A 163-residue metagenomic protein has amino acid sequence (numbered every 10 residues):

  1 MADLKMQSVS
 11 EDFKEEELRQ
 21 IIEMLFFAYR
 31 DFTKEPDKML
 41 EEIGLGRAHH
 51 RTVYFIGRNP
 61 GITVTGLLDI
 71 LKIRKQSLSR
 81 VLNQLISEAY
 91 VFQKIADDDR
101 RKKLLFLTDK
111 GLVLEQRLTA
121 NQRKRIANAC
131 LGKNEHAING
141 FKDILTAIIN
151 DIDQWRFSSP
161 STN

Functional and structural regions predicted by a protein language model:
M1-F13, E135-N163: C-terminal regulatory/oligomerization modules of transcriptional regulators
M1-I43: N-terminal leader segment of winged-helix/HTH proteins
L4, N83-D143: Charged, amphipathic alpha-helical coiled-coil/dimerization segments
F26, Y54-R58, T119: Short, locally clustered residues in the helix-turn-helix/winged-helix DNA-binding domain
F32, P36, A89, E115-L118 (+3 more regions): Hydrophobic recognition helices of helix-based DNA-binding modules
K34-S77: N-terminal helix-turn-helix DNA-binding core of bacterial DNA-binding proteins
R80: DNA-binding alpha-helical recognition surfaces that contact promoter or target DNA
